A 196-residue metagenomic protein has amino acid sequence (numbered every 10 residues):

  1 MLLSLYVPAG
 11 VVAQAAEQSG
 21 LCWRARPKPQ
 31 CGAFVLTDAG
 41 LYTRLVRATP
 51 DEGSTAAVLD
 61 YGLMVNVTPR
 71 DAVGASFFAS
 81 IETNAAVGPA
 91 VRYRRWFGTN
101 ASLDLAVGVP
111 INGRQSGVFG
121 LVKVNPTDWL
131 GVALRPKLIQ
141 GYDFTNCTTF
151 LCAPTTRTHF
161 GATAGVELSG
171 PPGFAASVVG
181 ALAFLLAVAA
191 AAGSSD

Functional and structural regions predicted by a protein language model:
M1-P8: Bacterial N-terminal signal peptides
V12-I81, F144, G165-D196: Short glycine/proline- and aromatic-enriched beta-strand/turn motifs that initiate or cap beta-hairpins
S19-K28, T55-V67, A85-A101, L105-V107 (+2 more regions): Feature captures outer-membrane beta-barrel proteins of Gram-negative bacteria and organelles
F34-R44, G74-F78, R92, D104-P110 (+3 more regions): Transmembrane beta-strands of outer-membrane beta-barrel proteins
A48, W96-G98, I139: General helical structural elements
I81-T83, I111-G113: Acidic-and-aromatic substrate-binding clefts and catalytic sites of carbohydrate-active enzymes
N146-T148: Outer-membrane beta-barrel and related beta-rich outer-membrane complex signature in Gram-negative bacteria
